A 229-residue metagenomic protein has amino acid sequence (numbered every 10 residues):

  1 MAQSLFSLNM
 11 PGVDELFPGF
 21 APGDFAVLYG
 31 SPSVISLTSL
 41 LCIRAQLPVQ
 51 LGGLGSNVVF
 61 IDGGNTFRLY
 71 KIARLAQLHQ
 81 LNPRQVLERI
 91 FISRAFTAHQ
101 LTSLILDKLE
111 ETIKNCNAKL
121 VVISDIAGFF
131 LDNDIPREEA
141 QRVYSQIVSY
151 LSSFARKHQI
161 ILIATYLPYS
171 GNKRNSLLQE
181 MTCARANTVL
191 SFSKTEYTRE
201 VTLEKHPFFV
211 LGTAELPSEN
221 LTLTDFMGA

Functional and structural regions predicted by a protein language model:
M1-Q77: The Walker A/P-loop phosphate-binding site
S7-V13, S103-L104, G171-N172: Short gly/ser/thr-rich secondary-structure transition/capping motifs
P18-F20, V49-G53, N82-Q85, I113-N115 (+1 more regions): Conserved catalytic network of the ASCE P-loop NTPase/AAA+ motor domain
G23-D24, G55, L87, H158 (+1 more regions): Short, well-ordered alpha-helix to beta-strand connector turns
A26-L28, V59-I61, F91-S93, I163 (+1 more regions): Hydrophobic/aromatic beta-strand patches that form the interior of the parallel beta-sheet core in alpha/beta enzyme
V59-N133: Conserved inter-motif catalytic segment of the P-loop NTP-binding fold
L106-A184: P-loop NTPase motor core
S152-A229: Phosphate-binding/switch region of NTP-binding enzymes
